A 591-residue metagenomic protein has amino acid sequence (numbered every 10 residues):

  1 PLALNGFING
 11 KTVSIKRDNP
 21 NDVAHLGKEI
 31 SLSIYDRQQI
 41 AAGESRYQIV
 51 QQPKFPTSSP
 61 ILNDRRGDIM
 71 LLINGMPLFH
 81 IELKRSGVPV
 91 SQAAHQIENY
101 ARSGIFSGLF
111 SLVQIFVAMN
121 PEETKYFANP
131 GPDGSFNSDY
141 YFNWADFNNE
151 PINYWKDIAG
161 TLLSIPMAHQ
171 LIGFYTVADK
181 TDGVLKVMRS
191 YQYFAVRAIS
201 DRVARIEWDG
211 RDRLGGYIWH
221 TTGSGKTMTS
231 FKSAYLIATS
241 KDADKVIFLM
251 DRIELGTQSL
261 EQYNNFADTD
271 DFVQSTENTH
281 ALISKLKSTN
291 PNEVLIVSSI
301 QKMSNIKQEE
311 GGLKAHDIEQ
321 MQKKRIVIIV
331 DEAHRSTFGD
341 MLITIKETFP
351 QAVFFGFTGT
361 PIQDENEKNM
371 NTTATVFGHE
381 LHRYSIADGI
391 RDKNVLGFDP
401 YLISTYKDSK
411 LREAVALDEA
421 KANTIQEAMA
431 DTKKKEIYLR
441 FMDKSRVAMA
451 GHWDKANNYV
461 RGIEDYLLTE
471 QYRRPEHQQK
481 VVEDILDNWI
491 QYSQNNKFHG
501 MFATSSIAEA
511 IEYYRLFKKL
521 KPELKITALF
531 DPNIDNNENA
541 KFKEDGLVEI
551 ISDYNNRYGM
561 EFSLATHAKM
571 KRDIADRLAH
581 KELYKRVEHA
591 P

Functional and structural regions predicted by a protein language model:
P1-K245, M250, E254, Q258-D270 (+5 more regions): ATP-dependent helicase/translocase motor core
P89-H95, E123-Y140, G256-S259, S304-Q308 (+6 more regions): Switch/connector loops and helix/strand junctions flanking conserved nucleotide-binding motifs in nucleotide-processing
T221-T222, E332-S336, T348-N366, K393: Conserved helicase ATPase motor motifs in RecA-like P-loop NTPase domains
I253, S275-S284, I300-N305, S505-I507 (+2 more regions): Conserved helicase motor
N265-G311: Inter-Walker segment of RecA-like/P-loop motor cores
V294, A450-K455, V460-P591: Conserved C-terminal RecA-like helicase domain
L295-V330, R335-T344, K581, K585-P591: Conserved RecA-like ASCE ATPase "motif II neighborhood" in helicase/translocase motors
K368-K497, Y514-K519: Interdomain helical connector at the RecA1-RecA2 junction of SF1/SF2 helicase-like NTPases
